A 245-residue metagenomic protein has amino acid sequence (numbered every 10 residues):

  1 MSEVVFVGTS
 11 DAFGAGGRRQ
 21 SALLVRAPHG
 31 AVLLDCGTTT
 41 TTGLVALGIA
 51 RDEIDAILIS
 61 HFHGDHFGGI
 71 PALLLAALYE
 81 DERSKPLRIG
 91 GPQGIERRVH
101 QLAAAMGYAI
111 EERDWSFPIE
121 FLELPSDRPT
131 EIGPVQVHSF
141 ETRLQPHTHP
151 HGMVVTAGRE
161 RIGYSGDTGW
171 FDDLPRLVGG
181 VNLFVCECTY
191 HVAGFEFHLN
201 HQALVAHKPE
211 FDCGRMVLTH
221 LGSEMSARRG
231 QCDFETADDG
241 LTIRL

Functional and structural regions predicted by a protein language model:
M1-G163, G169, R229-L245: Binuclear metal-dependent hydrolase catalytic cores
G169-L245: Cap/insert and terminal regions of metallo-dependent hydrolase folds
